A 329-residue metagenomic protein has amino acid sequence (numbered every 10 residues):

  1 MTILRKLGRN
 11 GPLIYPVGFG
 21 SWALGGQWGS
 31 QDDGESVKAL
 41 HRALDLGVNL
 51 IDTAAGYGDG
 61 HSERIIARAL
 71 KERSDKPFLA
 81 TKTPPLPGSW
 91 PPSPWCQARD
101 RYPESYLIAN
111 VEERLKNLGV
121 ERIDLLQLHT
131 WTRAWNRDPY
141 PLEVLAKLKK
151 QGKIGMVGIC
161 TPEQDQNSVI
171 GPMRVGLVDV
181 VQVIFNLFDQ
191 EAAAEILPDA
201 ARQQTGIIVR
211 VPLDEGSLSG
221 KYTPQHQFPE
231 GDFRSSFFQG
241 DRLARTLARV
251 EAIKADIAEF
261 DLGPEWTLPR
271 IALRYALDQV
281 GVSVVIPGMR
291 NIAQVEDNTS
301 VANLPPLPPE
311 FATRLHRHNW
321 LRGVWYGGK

Functional and structural regions predicted by a protein language model:
M1-P77: N-terminal binding-site loop/beta-alpha segment at the start of enzyme catalytic domains that lines or forms
L7, F19, S36, I51 (+11 more regions): Conserved, mostly hydrophobic/aromatic
R9-Q27, A80-A98, Q127: N-terminal small/glycine-rich loop or linker at the start of catalytic domains across soluble metabolic enzymes
P12-V17, G47-N49, R73-P77, V120-D124 (+5 more regions): Short, well-ordered coil/turn segments that N-cap beta-strands
Q31-A43, Y102-L118, Q164-P172: Short, acidic/polar
Q31-E35, H61, I65, W95-Y106 (+3 more regions): Alpha-helix N-cap and loop-to-helix initiation/capping positions
L115-A134: Active-site groove signature of glycoside hydrolases
W131-K329: Beta/alpha (TIM)-barrel catalytic core signal, keyed to glycine-rich beta->alpha loops juxtaposed to Asp/Glu that bind
